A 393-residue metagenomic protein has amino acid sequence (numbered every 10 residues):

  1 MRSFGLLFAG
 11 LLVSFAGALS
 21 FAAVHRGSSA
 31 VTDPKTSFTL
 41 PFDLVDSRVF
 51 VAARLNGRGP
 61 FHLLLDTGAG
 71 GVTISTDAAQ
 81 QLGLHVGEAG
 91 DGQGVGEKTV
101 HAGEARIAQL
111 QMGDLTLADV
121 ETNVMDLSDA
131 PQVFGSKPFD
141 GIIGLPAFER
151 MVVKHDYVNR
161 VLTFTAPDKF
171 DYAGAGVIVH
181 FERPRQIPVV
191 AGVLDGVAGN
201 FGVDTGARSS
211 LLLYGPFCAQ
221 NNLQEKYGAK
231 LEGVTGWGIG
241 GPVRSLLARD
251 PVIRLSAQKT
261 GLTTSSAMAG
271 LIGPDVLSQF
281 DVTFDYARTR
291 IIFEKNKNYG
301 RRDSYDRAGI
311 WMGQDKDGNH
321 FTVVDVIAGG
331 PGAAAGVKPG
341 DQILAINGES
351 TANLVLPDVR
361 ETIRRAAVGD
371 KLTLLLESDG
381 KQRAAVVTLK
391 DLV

Functional and structural regions predicted by a protein language model:
M1-F8: Bacterial N-terminal signal peptides that target proteins for export
G10, G17-V393: Pepsin/retropepsin-fold aspartyl endopeptidases
